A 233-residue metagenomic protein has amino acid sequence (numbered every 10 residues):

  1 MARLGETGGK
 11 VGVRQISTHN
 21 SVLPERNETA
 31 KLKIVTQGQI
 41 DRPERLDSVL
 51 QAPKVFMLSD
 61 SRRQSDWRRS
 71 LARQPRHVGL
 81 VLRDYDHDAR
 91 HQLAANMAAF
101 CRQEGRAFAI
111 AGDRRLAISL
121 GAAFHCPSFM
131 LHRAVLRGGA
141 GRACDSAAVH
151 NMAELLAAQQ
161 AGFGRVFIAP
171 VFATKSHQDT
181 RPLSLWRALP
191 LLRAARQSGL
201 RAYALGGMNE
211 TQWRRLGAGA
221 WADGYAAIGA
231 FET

Functional and structural regions predicted by a protein language model:
M1-R69: N-terminal amphipathic alpha-helix/helix-capping segment at the start of soluble metabolic enzymes
L46-V49, V55, S59, L71 (+3 more regions): Short secondary-structure boundary/capping segments
P53-S59, L80-L82, F108-I110, A122-C126 (+4 more regions): Hydrophobic faces of well-ordered beta-strands that scaffold small-molecule active sites in alpha/beta enzyme cores
L58-R62, Y85, D113, F129 (+4 more regions): Active-site beta-loop-alpha junctions enriched in small/polar residues
S65-R69, R73-G139: N-terminal active-site wall of soluble small-molecule enzyme domains
S70-L71, F108-A123, H150-G162, L192-Y225: Catalytic cores of alpha/beta
A95-A109, R137-M152, P182-A204: Alpha-helix-loop-beta-strand connector modules within alpha/beta enzyme cores
P127-G138, R165-R181, L205-T233: Glycine-rich phosphate-binding active-site loops on the catalytic face of alpha/beta enzymes
